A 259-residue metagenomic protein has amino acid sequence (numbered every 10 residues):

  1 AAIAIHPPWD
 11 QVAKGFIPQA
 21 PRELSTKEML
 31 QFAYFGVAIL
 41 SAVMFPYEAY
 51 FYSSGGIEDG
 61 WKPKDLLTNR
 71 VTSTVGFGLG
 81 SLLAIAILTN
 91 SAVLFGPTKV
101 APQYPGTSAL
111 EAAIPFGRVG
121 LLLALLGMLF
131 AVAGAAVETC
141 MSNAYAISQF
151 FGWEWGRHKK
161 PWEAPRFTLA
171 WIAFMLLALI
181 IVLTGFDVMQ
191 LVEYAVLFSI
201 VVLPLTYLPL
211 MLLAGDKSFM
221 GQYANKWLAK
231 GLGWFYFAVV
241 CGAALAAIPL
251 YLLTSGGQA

Functional and structural regions predicted by a protein language model:
A1-R22, A33-S53, P209-S218, A243-G257: Hydrophobic alpha-helical segments and their helix-loop junctions in multi-pass secondary transporters
R22-Q31, A113-A124, W155-F167: Membrane-interfacial loop-to-helix junctions in multi-pass transporters
K27-F45, L123-G134, E193-L203: Alpha-helical transmembrane segments
L40-N69, V93, Q149, M211-L213: Helix-loop junctions at the membrane interface of multi-pass solute transporters
G56-I57, G78-T107: Extracellular/periplasmic helix-exit of transmembrane alpha-helices
V75, L79, V119, F151-T184: Loop-to-transmembrane helix boundary motifs in multi-pass membrane proteins
A84-I87, L121-G152: Membrane-helix boundary/coupling elements in multi-pass transport proteins
Q149, W155-L169, V188, E193-A244: C-terminal membrane-solvent junction of multi-pass transporters and transport-like membrane proteins
